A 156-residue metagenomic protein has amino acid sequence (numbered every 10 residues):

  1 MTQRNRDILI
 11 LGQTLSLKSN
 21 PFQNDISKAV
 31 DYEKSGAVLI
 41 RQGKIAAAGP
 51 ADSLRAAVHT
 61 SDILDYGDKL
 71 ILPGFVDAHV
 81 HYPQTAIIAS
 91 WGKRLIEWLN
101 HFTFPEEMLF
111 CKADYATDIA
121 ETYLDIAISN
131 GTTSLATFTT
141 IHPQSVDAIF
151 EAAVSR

Functional and structural regions predicted by a protein language model:
M1-A57: N-terminal metal-binding scaffold of metallo-dependent hydrolase/deaminase domains
Q3-G12, A56-W98, E121, I128-S129: Replace "His-x-His-based motif
K18, H81, T140: Flexible loop residues that form catalytic and substrate-binding hotspots at small-molecule/glycan-binding clefts
V30, G43-G49, T60-I63, I87-K93 (+1 more regions): Short, exposed beta-strand "edge-strand" segments with a Pro/Gly-rich flavor and a Y/T-containing core
A37, A46-A47, Y66, F75 (+4 more regions): Structured catalytic/translocation cores of nucleotide/phosphate-coupled proteins
P50, F75, T132: Gly/Ser/Thr-rich helix-start
S53, A78, L135: Short, electropositive, low-hydrophobicity segments enriched in small/polar residues
A89-R156: Alpha-helical scaffold segments that flank or form the walls of functional sites
